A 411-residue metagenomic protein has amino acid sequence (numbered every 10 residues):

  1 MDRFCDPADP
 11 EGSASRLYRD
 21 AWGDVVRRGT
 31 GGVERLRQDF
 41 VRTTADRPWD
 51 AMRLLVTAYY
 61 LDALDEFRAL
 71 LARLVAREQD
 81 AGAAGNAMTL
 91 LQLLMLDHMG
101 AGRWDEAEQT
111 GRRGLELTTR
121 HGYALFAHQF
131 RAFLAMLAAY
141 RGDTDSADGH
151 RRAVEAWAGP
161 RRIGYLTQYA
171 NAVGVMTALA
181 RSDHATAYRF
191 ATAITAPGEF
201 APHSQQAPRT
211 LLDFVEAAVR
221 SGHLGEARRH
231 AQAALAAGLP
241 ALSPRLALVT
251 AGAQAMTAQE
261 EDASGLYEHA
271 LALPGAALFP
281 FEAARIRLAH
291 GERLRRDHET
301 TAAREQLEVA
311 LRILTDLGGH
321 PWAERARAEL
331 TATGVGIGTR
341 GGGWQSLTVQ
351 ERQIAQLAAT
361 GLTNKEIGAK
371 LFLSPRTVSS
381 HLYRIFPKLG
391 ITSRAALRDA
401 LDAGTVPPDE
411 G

Functional and structural regions predicted by a protein language model:
M1-Q129, L137, A283: Internal alpha-solenoid helical repeat scaffolds
D2-A8, R37-T43, A72-G82, R112-Y123 (+5 more regions): Amphipathic alpha-helical segments of tetratricopeptide repeats
E11, A45-W49, A81, G85 (+9 more regions): Residue signature of alpha-solenoid helical repeat architecture, marking inter-repeat boundaries and helix-start
S15, R19-W22, R53-V56, L93 (+10 more regions): "A position-specific structural signal for the A-helix of alpha-solenoid helical repeats
D24, A58-Y59, H98, A138 (+7 more regions): Residue at a conserved register position within TPR or TPR-like alpha-solenoid repeats
A289, T331, G336-Y383, P387-G411: Helix-turn-helix DNA-binding segment
